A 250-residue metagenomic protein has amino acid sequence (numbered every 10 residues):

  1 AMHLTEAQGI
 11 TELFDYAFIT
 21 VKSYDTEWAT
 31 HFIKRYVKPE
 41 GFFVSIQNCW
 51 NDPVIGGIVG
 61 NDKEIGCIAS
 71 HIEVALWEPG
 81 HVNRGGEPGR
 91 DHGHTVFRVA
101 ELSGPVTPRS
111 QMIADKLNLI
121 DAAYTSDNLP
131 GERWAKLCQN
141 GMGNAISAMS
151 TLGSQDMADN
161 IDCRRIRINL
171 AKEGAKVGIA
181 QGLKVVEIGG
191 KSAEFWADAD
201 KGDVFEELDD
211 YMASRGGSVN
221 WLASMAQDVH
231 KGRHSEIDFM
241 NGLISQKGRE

Functional and structural regions predicted by a protein language model:
A1-M2, N140: N-terminal glycine-rich dinucleotide-binding loop that anchors FAD/FMN and/or NAD(P) in oxidoreductases
M2-R84: Rossmann-like NAD(P)(H) cofactor-binding subdomain of soluble oxidoreductases
D15-F18, R133, M225: A generic hydrophobic-helix recognition signal that picks specific residues within alpha-helical hydrophobic
Y24, W50, P108, M112 (+4 more regions): Conserved active-site and cofactor/substrate-binding residues in soluble primary-metabolism enzymes
Y36, I58-K63, E78-K191: Internal alpha-helical scaffold of NAD(P)-dependent oxidoreductase catalytic cores
I168-E250: NAD(P)-dependent Rossmann-like dehydrogenase/reductase catalytic/cofactor-binding core
